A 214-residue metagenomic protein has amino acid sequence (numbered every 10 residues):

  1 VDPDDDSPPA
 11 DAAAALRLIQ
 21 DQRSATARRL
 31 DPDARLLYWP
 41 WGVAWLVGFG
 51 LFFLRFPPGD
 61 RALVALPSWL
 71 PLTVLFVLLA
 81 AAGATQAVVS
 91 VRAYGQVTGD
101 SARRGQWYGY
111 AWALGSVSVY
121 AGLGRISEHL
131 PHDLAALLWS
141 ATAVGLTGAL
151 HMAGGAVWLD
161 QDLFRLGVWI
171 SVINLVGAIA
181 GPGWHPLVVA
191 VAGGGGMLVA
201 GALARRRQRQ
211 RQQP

Functional and structural regions predicted by a protein language model:
V1-A34: N-terminal juxtamembrane cytosolic/stromal segments of multi-pass membrane proteins
A25, A84-A102, A149-A156, G201-R205: C-terminal ends of transmembrane helices
R29-Y120: Selected alpha-helical membrane-embedding segments in polytopic membrane proteins
W39-L46, G50, V77-A80, A84 (+4 more regions): Hydrophobic alpha-helical transmembrane segments of multipass integral membrane proteins
F52-T73, R125-W139, A178-V188: Membrane interfacial helix motifs at helix-loop boundaries and amphipathic/re-entrant anchors
G59-D60, A93-Y94, L130-P131, D162 (+1 more regions): Membrane-interfacial segments
A111-L163: Membrane-proximal helix-loop-helix units in multi-pass membrane proteins
T147-P214: Terminal transmembrane helical module of multi-pass membrane proteins
